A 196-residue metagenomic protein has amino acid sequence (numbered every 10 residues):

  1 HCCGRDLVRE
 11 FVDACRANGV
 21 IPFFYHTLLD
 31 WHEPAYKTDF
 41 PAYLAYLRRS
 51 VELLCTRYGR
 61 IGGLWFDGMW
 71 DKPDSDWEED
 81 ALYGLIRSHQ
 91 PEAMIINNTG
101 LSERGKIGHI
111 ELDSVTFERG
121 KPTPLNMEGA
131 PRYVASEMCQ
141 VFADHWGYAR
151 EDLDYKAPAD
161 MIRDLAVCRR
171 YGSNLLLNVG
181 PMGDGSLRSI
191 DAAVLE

Functional and structural regions predicted by a protein language model:
H1-E196: Mature catalytic domains of secreted/periplasmic carbohydrate-active enzymes
